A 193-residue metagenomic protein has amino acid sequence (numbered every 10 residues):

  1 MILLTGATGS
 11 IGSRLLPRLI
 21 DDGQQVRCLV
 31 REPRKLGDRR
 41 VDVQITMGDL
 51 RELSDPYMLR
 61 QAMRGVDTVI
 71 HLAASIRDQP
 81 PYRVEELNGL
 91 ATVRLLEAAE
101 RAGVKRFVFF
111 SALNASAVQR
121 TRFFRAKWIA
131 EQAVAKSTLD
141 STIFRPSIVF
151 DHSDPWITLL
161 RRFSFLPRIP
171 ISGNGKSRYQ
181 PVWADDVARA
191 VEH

Functional and structural regions predicted by a protein language model:
I2-Q24: N-terminal Rossmann NAD(P)H-binding glycine-rich loop of SDR-like oxidoreductase domains
Q24-R31: Conserved glycine-rich Rossmann-like NAD(P)H-binding loop of the short-chain dehydrogenase/reductase
K35, V43-R94, A98-R101, L113-A117: NAD(P)H-binding glycine-rich loop region in Rossmannoid oxidoreductase-like domains and their noncatalytic homologs
E85-G89, V108, K127: Short alpha-helix in the Rossmann-fold core of NAD(P)-dependent oxidoreductases
R94, P155-W156, G175-H193: Substrate-positioning beta->alpha
Q132-P155, R162-F165, N174: Conserved beta-loop-beta element that borders a ligand/cofactor-binding pocket
